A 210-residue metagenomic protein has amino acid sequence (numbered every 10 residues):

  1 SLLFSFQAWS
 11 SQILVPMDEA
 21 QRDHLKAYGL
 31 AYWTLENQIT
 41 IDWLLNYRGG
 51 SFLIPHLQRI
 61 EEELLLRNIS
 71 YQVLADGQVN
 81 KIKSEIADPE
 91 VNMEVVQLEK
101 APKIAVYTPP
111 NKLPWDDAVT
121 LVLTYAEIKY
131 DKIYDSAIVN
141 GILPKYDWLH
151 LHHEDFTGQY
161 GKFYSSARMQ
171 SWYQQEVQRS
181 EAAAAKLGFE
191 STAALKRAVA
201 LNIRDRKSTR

Functional and structural regions predicted by a protein language model:
S5-F6: N-terminal signal peptide c-region/cleavage motif recognized by signal peptidases
S10-K26: Short N-terminal segments immediately surrounding and downstream of signal-peptide cleavage
Q21, K26-L30, E36-I39, Y47-H56 (+1 more regions): Aromatic-Pro/Gly-enriched surface loop or interdomain linker that acts as a lid/target-recognition segment
I41-W43, Y71: A structural signal for short hydrophobic beta-strand segments in well-ordered beta-sheet cores
L45-Y47, L66: Trp/Gly-enriched beta-strand/coil motifs that build multi-repeat beta-propeller-like domains and related W-rich binding
I60-V73: Short amphipathic alpha-helices in soluble, non-transmembrane regions that often serve as interface/regulatory elements
K207-T209: Conserved small/polar residues in nucleotide/adenosyl-binding loops
